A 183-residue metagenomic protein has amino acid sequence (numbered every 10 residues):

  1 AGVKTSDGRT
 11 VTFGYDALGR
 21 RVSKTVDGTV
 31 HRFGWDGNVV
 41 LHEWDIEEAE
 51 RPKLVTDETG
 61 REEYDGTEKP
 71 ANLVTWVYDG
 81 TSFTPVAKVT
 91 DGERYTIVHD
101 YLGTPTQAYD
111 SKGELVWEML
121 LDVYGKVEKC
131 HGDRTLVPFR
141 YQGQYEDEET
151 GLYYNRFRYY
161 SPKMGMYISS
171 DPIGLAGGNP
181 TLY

Functional and structural regions predicted by a protein language model:
A1, T10-R20, V30-V39, P52-E62 (+6 more regions): Aromatic-rich beta-strand edge motifs centered on tyrosine
G2-G8, S23-G28, H42-A49, A87-G92 (+2 more regions): Beta-turn initiation residues at beta-strand->coil junctions
G66-E68, V77, Q144-E149: Short Gly/Pro-enriched turn/cap motifs at secondary-structure boundaries
D91-F157, K163: A motif-centric feature for acidic-aromatic and gly/ser/thr-rich catalytic loops and repeats
I168-S170: A structural motif specific to WD40 beta-propellers
G178-P180: Short, solvent-exposed linear patches
